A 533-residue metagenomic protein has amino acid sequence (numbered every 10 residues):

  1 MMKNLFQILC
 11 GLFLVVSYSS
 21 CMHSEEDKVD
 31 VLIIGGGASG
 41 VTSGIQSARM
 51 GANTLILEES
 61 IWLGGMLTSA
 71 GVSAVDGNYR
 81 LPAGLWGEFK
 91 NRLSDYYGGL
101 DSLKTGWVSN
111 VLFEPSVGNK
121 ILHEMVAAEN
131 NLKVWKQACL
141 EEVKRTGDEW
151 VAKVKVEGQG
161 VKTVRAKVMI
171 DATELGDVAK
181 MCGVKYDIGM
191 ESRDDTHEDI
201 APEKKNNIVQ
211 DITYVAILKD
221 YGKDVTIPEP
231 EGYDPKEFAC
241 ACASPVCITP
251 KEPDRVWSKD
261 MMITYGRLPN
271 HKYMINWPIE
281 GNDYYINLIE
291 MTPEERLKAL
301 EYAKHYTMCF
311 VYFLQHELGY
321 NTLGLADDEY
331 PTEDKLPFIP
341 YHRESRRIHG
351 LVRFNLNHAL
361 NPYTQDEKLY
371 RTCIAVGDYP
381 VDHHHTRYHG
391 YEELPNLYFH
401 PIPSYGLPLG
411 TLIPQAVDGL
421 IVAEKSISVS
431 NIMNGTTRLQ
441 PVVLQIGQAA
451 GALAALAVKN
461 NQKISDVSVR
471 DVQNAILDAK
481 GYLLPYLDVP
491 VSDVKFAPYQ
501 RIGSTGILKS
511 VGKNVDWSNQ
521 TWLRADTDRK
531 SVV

Functional and structural regions predicted by a protein language model:
K3-G11: Sec-dependent signal peptide recognition, specifically the positively charged N-region followed immediately by
V16-E26: Bacterial Sec-dependent signal peptides at the C-terminal "C-region" and cleavage site
E25-G37: Beta1/beta-strand and adjacent pyrophosphate-binding region of the FAD-binding site in flavoprotein oxidoreductases
G40: N-terminal Rossmann-fold NAD(P) dinucleotide-binding loop
Q46, A52-N53, E58-E142, T146 (+2 more regions): Conserved N-terminal/central alpha/beta ligand/cofactor-binding core
Q137, E157-L477: Flavin (FAD/FMN)-binding glycine-rich loop and adjacent Rossmann-like elements that form
K144-T163: Conserved beta-strand-loop-beta-strand element in the redox core of flavoprotein oxidoreductases
Y486-Y499, G503-K530: Extracytoplasmic Gram-positive cell-surface binding/anchoring modules and repeats
